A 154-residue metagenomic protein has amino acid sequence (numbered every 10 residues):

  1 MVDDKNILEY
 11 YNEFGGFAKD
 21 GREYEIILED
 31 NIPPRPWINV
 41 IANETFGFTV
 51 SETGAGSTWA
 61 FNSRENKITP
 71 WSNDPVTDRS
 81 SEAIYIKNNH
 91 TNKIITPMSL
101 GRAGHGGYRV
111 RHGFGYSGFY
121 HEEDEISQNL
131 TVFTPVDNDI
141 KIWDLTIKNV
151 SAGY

Functional and structural regions predicted by a protein language model:
M1-Y154: Anionic coordination/interaction segments
